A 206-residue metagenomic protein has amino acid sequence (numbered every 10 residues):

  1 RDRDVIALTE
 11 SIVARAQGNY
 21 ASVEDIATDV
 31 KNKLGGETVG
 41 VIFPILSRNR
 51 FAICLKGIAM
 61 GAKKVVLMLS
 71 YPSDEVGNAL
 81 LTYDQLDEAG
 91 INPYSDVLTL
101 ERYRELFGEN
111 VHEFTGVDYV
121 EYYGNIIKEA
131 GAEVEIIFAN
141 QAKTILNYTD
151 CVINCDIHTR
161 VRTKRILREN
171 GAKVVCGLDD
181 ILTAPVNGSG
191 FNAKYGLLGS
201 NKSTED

Functional and structural regions predicted by a protein language model:
R1-R3, S11-D206: Conserved mixed alpha/beta catalytic, RNA-binding, or beta-rich assembly cores of soluble enzyme, regulatory
